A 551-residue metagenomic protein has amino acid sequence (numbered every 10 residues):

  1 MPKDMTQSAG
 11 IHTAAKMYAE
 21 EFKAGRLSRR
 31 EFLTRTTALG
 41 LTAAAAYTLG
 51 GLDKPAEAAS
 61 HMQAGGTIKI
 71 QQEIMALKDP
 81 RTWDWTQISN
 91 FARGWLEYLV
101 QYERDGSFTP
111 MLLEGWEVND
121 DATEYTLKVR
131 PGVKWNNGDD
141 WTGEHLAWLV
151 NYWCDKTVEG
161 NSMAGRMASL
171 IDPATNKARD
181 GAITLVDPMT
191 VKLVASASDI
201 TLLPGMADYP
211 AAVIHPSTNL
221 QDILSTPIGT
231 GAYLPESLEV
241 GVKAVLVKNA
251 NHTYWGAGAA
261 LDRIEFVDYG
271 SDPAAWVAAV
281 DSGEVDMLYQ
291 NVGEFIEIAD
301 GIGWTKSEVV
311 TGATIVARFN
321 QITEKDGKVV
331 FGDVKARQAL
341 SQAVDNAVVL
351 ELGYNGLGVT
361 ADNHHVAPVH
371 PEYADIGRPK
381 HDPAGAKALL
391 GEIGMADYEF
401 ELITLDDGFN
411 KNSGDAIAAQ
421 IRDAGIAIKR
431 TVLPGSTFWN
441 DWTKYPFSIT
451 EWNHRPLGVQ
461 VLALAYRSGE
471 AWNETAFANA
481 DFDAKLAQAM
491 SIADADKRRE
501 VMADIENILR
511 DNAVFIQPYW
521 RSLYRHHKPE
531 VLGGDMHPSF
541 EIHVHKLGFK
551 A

Functional and structural regions predicted by a protein language model:
M1-E31, A38: N-terminal secretory signal peptides
T37-K54, E239-K243, K248, I315 (+3 more regions): Detector for C-terminal structural segments
Q71-D120, N151, I228: N-terminal lobe/hinge region of extracytoplasmic solute-binding protein
E103-S107, S198-E265, A274, P383-A384 (+2 more regions): Gly/Pro-rich hinge or "lid" segments in bacterial periplasmic/extracellular proteins
D139-N151, P188-V194, G231-A232, A260-R263 (+4 more regions): Alpha-helical secondary-structure segments
M163-H215: Surface-exposed binding/hinge segments that line and control ligand-binding clefts or catalytic entry sites
S217-L224, N251-I298, G312, V334 (+2 more regions): Ligand-site clamp/hinge motif
A232, D326-G327, V359-E392, F409-N412: Structural transition elements
